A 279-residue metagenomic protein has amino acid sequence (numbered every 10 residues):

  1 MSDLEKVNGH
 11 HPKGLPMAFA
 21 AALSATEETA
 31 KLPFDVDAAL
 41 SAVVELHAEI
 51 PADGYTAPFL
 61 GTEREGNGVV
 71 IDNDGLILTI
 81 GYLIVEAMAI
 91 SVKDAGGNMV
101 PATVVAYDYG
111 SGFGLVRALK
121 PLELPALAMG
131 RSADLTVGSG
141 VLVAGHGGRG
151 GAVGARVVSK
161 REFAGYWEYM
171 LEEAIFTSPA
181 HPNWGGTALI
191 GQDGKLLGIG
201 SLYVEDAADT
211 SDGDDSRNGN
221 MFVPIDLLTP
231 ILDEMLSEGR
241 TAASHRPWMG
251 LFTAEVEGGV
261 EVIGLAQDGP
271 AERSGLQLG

Functional and structural regions predicted by a protein language model:
M1-V69, L76-Y82, A89, T136-G140 (+1 more regions): N-terminal activation segment of mature serine protease catalytic domains
S2-V36, G150, Q192, L196-E257: C-terminal cap/linker of serine protease catalytic domains
A20-S24, P51-D53, E65, D72-A152 (+4 more regions): Conserved active-site neighborhood of the chymotrypsin/trypsin-like protease fold
V36-A39, T62, V70-I71, G97 (+7 more regions): Extracellular/periplasmic catalytic domains that process cell-envelope and extracellular macromolecules
A42, G54, G61, L119-A126 (+4 more regions): Active-site region of chymotrypsin-like
D72, T79-V85, G145, S159 (+2 more regions): Short beta->alpha transition motifs characteristic of CBS
I77-L78, D193-L197, A271-G279: Conserved PDZ fold ligand-binding element
W184-A188, A266-L278: PDZ/PDZ-like domain micro-motif
